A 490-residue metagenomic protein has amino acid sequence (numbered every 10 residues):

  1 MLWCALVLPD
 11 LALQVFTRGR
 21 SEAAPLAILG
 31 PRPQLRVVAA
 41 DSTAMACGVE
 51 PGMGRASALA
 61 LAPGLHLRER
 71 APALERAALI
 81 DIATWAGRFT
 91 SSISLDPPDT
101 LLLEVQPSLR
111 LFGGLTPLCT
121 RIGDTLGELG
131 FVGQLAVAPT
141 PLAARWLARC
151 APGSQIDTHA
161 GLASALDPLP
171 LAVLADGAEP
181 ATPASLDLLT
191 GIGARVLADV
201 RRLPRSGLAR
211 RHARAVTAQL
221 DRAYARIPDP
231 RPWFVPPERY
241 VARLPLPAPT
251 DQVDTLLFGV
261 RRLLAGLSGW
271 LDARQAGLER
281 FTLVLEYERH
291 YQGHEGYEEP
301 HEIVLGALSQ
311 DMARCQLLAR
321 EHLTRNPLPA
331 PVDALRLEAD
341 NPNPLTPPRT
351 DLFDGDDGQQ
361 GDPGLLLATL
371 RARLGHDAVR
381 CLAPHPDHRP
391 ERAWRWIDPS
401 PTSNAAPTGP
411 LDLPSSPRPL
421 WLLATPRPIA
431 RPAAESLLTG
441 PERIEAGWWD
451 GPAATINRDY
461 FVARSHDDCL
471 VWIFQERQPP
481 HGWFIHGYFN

Functional and structural regions predicted by a protein language model:
M1-L102, P107-L109, T116-P117, R121-D124 (+3 more regions): Residues that scaffold, gate, or flank divalent-cation-dependent active/transport sites
W3, G64, L186, T190-A334 (+1 more regions): DNA-contacting surface of Y-family translesion DNA polymerases
S42-T43, C47-V49, G161-R202: Amphipathic, charged-and-aliphatic alpha-helical interface segments that function as noncatalytic docking
A58, D99, L135, V200 (+5 more regions): A residue-level signal for conserved active-site and pocket-lining positions in enzyme catalytic cores
T84, P117-I156, A215-A223: Structured, non-catalytic alpha/beta "coupling" segments that mediate domain-domain communication and provide generic
P107-R110, Q134-R145, A151, D157-S164 (+2 more regions): Extended compositionally biased segments used for macromolecular assembly or nucleic-acid engagement
P139-W146, G277-R289, V332-N343, C381-W396: A glycine-rich phosphate-binding loop feature that marks nucleotide/adenosyl-phosphate handling sites
D351-N490: Mature hydrolase/peptidase catalytic cores and their serpin-fold inhibitory cores, especially in secreted
